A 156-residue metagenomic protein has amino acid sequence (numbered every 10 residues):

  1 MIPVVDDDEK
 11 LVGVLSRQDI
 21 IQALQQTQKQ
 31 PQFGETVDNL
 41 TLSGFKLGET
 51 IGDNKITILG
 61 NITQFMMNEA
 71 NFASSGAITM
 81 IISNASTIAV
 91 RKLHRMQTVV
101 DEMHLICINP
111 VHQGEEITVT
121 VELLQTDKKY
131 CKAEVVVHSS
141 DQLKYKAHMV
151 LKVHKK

Functional and structural regions predicted by a protein language model:
I2-T27, V111-Q113, L124-K156: HotDog/MaoC-like acyl-thioester-processing domains
S16-G52, T63: Tandem CBS (Bateman) regulatory domains
L42-E49, E102-C107, V119: Short structured motifs
T50-I56, D127-K129: Ser/Thr- and Asn-enriched, surface-exposed coil loops between beta-strands
I58, D101-M103, V119, A133-V135 (+1 more regions): Hydrophobic residues positioned within well-ordered beta-strands of beta-sheet architectures
L59-T87: Hot-dog-fold acyl-thioester-processing enzymes
T87-I117: Hydrophobic beta-strand-centered segment that forms part of the acyl-chain substrate-binding groove
